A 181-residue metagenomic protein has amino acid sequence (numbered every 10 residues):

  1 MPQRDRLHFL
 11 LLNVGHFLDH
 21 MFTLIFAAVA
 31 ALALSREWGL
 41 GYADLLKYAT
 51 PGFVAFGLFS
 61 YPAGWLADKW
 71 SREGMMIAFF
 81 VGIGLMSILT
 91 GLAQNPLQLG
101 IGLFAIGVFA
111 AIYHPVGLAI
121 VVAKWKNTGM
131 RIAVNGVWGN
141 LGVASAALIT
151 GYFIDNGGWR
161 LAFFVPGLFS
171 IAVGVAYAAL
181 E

Functional and structural regions predicted by a protein language model:
H8-Y42: Extracytoplasmic
H20, L24, G107-P115, A144: Small-residue-rich segments within alpha-helical transmembrane domains of MFS-like 12-TM solute carriers
L24, F53-Y61, V143-A144: Residue-level signature of mid-helix packing/kink "hotspots" within the transmembrane helices of 12-pass Major
G39, S71, L92-L97, K126: Helix-breaking motifs and short loop linkers at transmembrane-helix boundaries and internal kinks in secondary membrane
L58-Q94: Conserved MFS/SLC helix-loop-helix module at the cytosolic interface between two early adjacent transmembrane helices
M86, L97-A105: Paired small-residue
G102-G139: Cytoplasmic helix-loop-helix junction between adjacent transmembrane helices in 12-TM secondary transporters
N135-E181: Helix-loop-helix hairpin linking two adjacent transmembrane segments in secondary transporters
